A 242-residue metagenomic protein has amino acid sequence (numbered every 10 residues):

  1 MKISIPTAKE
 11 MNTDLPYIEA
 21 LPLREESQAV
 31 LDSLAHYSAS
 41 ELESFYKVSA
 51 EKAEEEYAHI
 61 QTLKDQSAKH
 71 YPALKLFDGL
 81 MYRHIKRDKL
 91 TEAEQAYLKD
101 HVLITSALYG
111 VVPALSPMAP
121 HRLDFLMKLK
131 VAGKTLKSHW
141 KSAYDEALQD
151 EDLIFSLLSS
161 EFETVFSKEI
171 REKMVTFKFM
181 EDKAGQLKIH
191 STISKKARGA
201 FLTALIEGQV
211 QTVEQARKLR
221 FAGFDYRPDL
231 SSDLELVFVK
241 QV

Functional and structural regions predicted by a protein language model:
K2-K89: Active-site helix-to-loop segments that bind/position phosphate- or nucleotide-bearing substrates and donors across
K86-D233, V237-V242: Internal, well-folded beta-alpha domain core
